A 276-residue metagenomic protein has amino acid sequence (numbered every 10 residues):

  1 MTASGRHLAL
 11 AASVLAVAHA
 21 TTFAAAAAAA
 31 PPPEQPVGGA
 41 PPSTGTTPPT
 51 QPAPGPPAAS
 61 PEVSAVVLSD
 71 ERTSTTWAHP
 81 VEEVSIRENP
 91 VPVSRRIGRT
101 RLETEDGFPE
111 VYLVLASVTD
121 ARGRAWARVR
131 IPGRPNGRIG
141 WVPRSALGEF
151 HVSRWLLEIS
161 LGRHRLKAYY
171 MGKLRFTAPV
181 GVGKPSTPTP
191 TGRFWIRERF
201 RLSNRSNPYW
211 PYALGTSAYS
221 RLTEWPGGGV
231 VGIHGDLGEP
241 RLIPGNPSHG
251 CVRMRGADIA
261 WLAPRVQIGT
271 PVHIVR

Functional and structural regions predicted by a protein language model:
M1-A12: Bacterial N-terminal signal peptides that target proteins for export
A11-T22: Bacterial N-terminal signal peptides
T22-G39: Signal peptide processing junction and immediate N-terminal pro/mature segment of secreted/exported proteins
A30-P31, G133, A146-W155, K184-W195 (+1 more regions): Exported/periplasmic cell-wall-interacting domains
G38-R72, R130-I159, Y170: Boundary regions of SH3-family modules and the immediately adjacent low-complexity/disordered segments in eukaryotic
P49-T119: Beta-loop motif signature
T104-L147: SH3/SH3-like beta-barrel superfamily modules
L166: Gly/Thr-rich phosphate-binding beta-strand-loop-beta motif of the actin/hexokinase/Hsp70
